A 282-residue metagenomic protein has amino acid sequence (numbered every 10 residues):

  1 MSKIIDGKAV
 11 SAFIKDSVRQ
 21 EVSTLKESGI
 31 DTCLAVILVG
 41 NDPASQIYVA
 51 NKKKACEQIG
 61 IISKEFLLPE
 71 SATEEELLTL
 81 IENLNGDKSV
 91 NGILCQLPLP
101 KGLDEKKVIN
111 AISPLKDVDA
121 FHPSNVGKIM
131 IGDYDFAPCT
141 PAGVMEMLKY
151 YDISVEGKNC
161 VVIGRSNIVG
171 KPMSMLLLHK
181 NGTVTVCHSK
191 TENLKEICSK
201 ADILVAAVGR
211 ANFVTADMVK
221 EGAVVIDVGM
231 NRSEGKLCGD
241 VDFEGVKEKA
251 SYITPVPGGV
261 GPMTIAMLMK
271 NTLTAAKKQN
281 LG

Functional and structural regions predicted by a protein language model:
M1-I30: Positively charged, low-complexity intrinsically disordered leader regions
T32-G40: Short beta-strand segments enriched in small/hydrophobic residues
V39-K53, D135-V224, K236-K247: Glycine-rich phosphate/diphosphate-binding loop of Rossmann-like nucleotide-binding domains
C56-E70, V184-V186: Short beta-strand elements in bilobed, periplasmic/extracellular small-molecule ligand-binding domains
E76-K88: Short, well-structured alpha-helical segments in soluble
L94-V155: Anion-binding alpha/beta catalytic cores of soluble intermediary-metabolism enzymes, centered on
P98, V208-R210, G229-M230: Short glycine-/small-residue-rich Rossmann-like dinucleotide-binding loops
E105-H122, V126, G229-Q279: Rossmann-fold NAD(P)-binding glycine/threonine-rich loop
